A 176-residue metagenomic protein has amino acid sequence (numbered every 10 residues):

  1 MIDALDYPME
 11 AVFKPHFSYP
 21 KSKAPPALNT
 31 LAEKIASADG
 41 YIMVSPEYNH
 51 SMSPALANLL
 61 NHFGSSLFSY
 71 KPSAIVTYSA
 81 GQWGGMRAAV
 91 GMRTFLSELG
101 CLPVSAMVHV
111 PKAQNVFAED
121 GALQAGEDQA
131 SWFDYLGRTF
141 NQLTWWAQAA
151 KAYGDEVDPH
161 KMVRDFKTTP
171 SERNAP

Functional and structural regions predicted by a protein language model:
M1-H62, Q124-G137, K151-P176: N-terminal beta1-alpha1-beta2 submodule of the flavodoxin-like/Rossmannoid cofactor-binding fold
I2-V12, S65-S66, C101-A122: Mobile beta-alpha loop/short-helix "lid" or hinge segments that flank ligand
N58-S66, T94-E98: A glycine- and small-aliphatic-rich helix-loop capping segment at beta-alpha/alpha-beta transitions that lines
P72-N115, A130-D134: Short, glycine-/small-residue-rich phosphate/pyrophosphate-handling segment
S97, C101, N115, N141-Y153: Generic secondary-structure signature for well-ordered alpha-helical cores
